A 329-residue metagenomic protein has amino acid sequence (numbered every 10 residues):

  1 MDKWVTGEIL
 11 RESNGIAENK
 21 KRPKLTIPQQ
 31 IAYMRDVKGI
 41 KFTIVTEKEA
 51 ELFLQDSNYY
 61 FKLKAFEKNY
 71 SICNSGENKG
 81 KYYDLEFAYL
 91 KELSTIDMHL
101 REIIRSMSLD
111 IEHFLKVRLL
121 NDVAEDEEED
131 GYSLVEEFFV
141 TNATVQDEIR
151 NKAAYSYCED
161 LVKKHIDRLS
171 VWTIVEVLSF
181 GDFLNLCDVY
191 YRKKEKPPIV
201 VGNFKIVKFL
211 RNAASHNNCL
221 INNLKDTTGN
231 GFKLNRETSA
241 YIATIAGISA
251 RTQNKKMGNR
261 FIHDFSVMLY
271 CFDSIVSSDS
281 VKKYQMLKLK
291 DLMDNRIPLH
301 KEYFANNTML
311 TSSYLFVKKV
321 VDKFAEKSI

Functional and structural regions predicted by a protein language model:
M1-F209, I221-I329: Extended intrinsically disordered or low-complexity regions, especially N/C-terminal cytosolic tails and loops, rather
N217: Acidic/aromatic/glycine-rich contiguous surface patches that form carbohydrate-binding/processing clefts and analogous
